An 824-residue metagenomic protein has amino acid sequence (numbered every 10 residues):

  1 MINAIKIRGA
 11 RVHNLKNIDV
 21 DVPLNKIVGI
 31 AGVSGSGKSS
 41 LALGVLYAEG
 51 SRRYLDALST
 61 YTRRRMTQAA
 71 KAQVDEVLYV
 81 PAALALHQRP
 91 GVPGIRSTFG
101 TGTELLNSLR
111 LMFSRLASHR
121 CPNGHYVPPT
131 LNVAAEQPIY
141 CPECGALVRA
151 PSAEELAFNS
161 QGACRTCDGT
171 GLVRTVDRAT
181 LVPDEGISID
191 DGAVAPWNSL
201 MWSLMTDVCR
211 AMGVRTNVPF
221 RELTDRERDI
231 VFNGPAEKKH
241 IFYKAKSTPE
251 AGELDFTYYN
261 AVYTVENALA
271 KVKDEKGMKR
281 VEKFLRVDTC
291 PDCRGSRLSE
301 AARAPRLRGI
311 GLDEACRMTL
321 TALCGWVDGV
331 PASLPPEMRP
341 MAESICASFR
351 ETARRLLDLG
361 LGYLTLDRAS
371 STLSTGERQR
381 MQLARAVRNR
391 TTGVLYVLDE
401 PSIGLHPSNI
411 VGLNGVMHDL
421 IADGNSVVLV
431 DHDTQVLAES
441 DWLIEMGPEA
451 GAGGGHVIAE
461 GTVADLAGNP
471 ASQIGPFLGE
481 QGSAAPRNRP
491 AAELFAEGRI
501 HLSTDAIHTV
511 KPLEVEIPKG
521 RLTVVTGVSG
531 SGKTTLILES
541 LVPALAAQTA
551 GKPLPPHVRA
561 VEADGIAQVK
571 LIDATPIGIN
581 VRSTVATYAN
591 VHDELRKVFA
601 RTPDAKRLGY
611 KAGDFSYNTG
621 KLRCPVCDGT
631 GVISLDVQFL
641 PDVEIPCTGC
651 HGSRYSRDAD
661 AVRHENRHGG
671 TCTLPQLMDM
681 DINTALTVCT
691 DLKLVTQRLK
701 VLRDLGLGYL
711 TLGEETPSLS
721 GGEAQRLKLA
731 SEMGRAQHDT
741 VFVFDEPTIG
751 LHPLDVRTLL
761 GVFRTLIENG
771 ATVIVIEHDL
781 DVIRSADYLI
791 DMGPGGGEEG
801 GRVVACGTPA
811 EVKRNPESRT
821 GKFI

Functional and structural regions predicted by a protein language model:
M1-I824: Conserved phosphate-binding elements of NTP-dependent enzyme cores
